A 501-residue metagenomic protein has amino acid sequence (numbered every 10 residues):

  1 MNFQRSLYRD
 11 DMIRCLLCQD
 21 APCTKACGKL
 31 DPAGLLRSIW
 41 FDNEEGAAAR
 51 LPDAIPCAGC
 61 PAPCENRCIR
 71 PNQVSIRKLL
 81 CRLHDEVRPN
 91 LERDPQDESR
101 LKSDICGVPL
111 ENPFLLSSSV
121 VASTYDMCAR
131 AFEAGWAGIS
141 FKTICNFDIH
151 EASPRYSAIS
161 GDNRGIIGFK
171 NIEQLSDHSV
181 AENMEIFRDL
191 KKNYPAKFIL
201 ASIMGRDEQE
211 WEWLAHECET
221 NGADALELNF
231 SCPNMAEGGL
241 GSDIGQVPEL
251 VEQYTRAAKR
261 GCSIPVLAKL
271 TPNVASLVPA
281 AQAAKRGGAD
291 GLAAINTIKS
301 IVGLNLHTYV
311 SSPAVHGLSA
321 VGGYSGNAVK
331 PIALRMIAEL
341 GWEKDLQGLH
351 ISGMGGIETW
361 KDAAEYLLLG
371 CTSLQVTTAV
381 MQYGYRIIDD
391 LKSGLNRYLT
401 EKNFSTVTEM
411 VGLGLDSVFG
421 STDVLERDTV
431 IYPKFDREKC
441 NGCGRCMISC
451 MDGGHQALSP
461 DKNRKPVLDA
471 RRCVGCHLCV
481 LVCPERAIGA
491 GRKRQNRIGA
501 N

Functional and structural regions predicted by a protein language model:
M1-D94, T297-I298, Y385-V467, R471-R472 (+3 more regions): Ferredoxin-type iron-sulfur electron-transfer modules and their immediate structural context
F3, L7, D97-E98, H178-E182 (+4 more regions): Short secondary-structure boundary/capping elements
N72, V120, I144-N146, D207 (+5 more regions): Glycine-rich beta-alpha junction loops
R93-I199, G205-E208, L391: N-terminal capping/small domains of soluble enzymes
F114-S118, A137-K142, I199-I203, L226-L228 (+6 more regions): Hydrophobic faces of well-ordered beta-strands that scaffold small-molecule active sites in alpha/beta enzyme cores
A129-A134, R206-S352, W360-E365, L369-S373 (+4 more regions): Alpha/beta enzyme core
E151-G165, G303-V321, A379-F404, A500: C-terminal helical cap(s) of enzyme catalytic domains, especially alpha/beta-barrels
G355-T359, G442: A short glycine-centered flexible hinge/capping loop motif at secondary-structure junctions
